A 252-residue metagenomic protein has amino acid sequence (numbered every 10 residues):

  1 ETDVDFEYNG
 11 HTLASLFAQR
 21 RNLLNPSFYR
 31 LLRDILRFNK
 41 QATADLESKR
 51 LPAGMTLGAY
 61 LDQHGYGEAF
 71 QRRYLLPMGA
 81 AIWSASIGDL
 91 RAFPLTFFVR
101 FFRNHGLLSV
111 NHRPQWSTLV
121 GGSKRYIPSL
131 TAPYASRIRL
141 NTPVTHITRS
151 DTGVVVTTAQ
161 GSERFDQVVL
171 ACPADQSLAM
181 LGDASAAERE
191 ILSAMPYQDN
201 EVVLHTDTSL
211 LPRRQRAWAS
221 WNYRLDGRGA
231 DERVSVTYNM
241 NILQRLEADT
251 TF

Functional and structural regions predicted by a protein language model:
E1-R100: Mobile amphipathic helical/loop "lid" adjacent to a hydrophobic cofactor/ligand pocket
L61, G79, L130, V169 (+2 more regions): A residue-level signal for conserved active-site and pocket-lining positions in enzyme catalytic cores
D62, A132, S193: Short polybasic/polar patches that bind polyanions
R100-T158, E163: Helical element adjacent to the flavin cofactor pocket in flavoenzyme catalytic cores
T142-F252: Mid-domain catalytic core of redox enzymes that form a hydrophobic substrate pocket/lid adjacent to a catalytic redox
